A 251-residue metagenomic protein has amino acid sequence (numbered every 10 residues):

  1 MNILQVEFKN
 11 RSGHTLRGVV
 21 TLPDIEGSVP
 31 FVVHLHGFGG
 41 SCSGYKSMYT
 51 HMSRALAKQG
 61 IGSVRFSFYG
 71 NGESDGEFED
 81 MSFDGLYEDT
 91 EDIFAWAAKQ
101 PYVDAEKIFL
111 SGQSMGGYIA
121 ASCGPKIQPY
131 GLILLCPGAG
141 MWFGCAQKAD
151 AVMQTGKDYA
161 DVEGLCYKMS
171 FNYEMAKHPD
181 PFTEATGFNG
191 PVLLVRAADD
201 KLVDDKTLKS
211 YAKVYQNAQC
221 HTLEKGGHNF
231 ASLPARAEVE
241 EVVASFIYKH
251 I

Functional and structural regions predicted by a protein language model:
M1-G27: N-terminal cap/lid segment of alpha/beta-hydrolase-fold proteins
Q5, L16, I127-S210, V214-I251: The alpha/beta-hydrolase serine catalytic core
S28-G37: Short beta-strand element of the alpha/beta-hydrolase
F38, G62, S67-S74, G138 (+1 more regions): Short beta-to-alpha linker loops that shape the active-site pocket of alpha/beta-hydrolase fold enzymes
G39-S53, F68, K206: The serine-hydrolase catalytic nucleophile loop
G44-K46, S74-F78, C145, D205: Conserved catalytic-core motifs of eukaryotic protein kinase domains, centered on the activation segment
V64, N71-D104: Catalytic nucleophile-loop/oxyanion-hole region of alpha/beta-hydrolase and closely related hydrolase-like folds
D92-A151: Primarily recognizes the serine-hydrolase "nucleophile elbow" in alpha/beta-hydrolase and SGNH/GDSL folds
